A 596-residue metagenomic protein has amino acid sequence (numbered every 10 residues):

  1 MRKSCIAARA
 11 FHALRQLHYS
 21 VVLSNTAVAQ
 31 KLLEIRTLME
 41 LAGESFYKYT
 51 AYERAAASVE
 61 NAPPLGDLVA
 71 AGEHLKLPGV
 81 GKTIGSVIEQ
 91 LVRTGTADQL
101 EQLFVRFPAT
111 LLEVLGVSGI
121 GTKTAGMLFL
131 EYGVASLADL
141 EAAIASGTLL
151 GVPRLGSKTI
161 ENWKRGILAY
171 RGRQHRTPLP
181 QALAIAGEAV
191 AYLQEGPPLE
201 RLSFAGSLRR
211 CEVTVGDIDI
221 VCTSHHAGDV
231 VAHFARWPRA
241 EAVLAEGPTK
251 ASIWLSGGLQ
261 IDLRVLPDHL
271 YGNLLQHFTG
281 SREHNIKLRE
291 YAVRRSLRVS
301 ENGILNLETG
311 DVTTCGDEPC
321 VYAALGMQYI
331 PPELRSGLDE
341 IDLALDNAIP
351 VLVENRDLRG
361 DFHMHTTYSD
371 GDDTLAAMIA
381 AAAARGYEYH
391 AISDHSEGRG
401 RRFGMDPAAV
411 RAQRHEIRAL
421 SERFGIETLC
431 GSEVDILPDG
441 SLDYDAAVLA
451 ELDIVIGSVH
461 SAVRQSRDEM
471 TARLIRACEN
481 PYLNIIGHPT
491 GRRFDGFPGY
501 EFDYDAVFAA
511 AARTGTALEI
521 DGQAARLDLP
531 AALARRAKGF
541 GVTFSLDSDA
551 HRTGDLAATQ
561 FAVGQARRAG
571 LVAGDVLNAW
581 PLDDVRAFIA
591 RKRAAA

Functional and structural regions predicted by a protein language model:
H18, C211-T366, T374-I392, E397-E427 (+1 more regions): Charged catalytic cores and adjacent phosphate/nucleic-acid-binding surfaces used for phosphate/nucleic-acid chemistry
V22-N61: Double-stranded DNA-binding cores of transcription factors and transposases
S24, E44-Y47, V80, R106 (+15 more regions): Catalytic cores of large soluble enzymes that bind and process phosphate-bearing ligands
K48-I218, C222-A251, G272, R294-N302 (+3 more regions): Accessory alpha-helical DNA-binding modules that contact the DNA backbone or grooves
G206, C430-S432: Short loop/edge segments at beta-strand edges and connector loops that shape dinucleotide/nucleotide cofactor-binding
